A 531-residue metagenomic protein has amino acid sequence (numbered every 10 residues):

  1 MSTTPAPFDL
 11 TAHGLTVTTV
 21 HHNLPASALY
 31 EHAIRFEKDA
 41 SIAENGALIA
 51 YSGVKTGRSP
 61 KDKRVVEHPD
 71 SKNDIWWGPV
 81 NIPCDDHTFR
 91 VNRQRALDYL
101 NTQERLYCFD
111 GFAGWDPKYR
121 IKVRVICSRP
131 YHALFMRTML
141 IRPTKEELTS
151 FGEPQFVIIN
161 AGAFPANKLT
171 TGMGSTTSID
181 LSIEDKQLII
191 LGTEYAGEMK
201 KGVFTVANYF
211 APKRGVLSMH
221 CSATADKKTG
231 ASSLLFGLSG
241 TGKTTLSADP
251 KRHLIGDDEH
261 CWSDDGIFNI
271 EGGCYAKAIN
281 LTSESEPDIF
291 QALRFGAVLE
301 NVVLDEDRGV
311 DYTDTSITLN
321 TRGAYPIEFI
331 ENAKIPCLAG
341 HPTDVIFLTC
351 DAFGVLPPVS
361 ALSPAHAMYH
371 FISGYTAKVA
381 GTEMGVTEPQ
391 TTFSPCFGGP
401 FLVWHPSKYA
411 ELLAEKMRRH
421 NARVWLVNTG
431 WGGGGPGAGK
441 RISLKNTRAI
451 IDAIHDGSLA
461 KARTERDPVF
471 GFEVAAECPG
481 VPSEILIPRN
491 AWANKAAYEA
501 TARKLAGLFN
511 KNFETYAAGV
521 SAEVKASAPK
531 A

Functional and structural regions predicted by a protein language model:
M1-S150: N-terminal accessory targeting/assembly segments
S2-A47, V54-K55, P212, H220-L238 (+3 more regions): Glycine-rich, often acidic-flanked micro-motifs that create phosphate/phosphodiester-binding or positioning elements
S71-W77, S182-Q187, Q390-C396: Gly-rich Lys/Arg/Thr-decorated short loops/hinges at beta-loop-alpha junctions or inter-strand turns that position
P79-D85, I189-Y195, P400: Short histidine-centered catalytic/ligand-binding loop motif
E153-F156, N160-F210: Charged, amphipathic alpha-helical linker segments immediately N-terminal to NTP-binding catalytic cores
K243: Conserved lysine of the Walker
I485, N490-A531: Generic C-terminus detector
